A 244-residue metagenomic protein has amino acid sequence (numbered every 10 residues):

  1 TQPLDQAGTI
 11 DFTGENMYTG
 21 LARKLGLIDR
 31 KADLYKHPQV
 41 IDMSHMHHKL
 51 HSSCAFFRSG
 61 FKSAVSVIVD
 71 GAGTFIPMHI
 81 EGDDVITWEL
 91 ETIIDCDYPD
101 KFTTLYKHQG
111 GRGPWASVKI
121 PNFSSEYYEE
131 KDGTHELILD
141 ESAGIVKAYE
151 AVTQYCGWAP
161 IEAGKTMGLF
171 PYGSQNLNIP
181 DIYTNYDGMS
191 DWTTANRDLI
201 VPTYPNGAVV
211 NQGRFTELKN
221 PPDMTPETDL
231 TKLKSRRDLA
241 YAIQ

Functional and structural regions predicted by a protein language model:
T1-Q244: Short acidic/glycine-rich loops and adjacent helix/strand connectors that line catalytic pockets where negatively
